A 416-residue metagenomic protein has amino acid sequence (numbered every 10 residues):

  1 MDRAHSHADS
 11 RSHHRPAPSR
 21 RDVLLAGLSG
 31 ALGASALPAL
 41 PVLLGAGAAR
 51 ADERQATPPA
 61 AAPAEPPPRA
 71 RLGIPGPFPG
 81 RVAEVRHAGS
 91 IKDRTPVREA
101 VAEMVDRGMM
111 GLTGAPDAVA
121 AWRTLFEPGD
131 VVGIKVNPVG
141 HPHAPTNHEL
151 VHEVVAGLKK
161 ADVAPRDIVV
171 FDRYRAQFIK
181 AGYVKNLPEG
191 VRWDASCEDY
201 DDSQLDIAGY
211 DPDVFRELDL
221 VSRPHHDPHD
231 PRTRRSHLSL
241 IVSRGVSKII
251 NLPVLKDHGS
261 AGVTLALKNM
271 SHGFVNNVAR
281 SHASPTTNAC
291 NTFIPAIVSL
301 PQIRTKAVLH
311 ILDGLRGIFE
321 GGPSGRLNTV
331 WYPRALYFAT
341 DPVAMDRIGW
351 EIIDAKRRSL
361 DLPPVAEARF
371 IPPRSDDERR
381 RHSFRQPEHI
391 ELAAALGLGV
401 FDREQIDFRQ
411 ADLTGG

Functional and structural regions predicted by a protein language model:
M1-S19, V42, A46: N-terminal secretory signal peptides
D2, G27-A31, R54: Intrinsically disordered, low-structural-confidence terminal and linker regions
P18-L37: N-terminal export leaders
L28, P41, H152-V155, K159: Short, well-ordered alpha-helical packing segments
A49-A51: Boundary at the C-terminal end of the N-terminal hydrophobic targeting segment
P58-P128, V139-H141, P145-H152, K159-G416: Extended, low-polarity segments enriched in aliphatic/aromatic residues
